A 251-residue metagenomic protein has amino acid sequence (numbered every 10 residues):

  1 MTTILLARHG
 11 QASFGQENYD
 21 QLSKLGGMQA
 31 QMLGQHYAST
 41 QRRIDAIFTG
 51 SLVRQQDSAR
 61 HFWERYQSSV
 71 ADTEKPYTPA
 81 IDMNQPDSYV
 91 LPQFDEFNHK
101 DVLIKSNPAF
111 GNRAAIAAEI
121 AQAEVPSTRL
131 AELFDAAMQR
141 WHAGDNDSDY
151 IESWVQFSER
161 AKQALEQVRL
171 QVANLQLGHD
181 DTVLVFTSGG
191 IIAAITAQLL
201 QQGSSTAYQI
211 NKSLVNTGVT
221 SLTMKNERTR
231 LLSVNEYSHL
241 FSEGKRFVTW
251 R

Functional and structural regions predicted by a protein language model:
T3, G10-H61, S153-K162: Loop-to-helix element that buttresses phosphate recognition and phosphoryl-transfer chemistry
T3-A7, F48, G178-T187: Beta-strand elements within well-structured catalytic alpha/beta cores of enzymes that handle phosphate/sulfate esters
L5, Y89-L91, L232: General small-molecule cofactor/ligand-binding pocket signal
G10, G189-G190, N235-S238: Active-site metal-binding loops of divalent metal-dependent hydrolases
Q35-E132: Phosphate-coordination/substrate-recognition cap region in phosphate-metabolizing enzymes
E64, S68, Q85, F97-E124 (+2 more regions): Acidic, low-complexity terminal tails and accessory targeting/binding regions of phosphate-metabolizing enzymes
I116-Q156: Short glycine/proline- and acidic residue-enriched helix-loop micro-motifs that form flexible lids or anion-recognition
S148-T182: A mid-sequence, solvent-exposed acidic-amphipathic segment
